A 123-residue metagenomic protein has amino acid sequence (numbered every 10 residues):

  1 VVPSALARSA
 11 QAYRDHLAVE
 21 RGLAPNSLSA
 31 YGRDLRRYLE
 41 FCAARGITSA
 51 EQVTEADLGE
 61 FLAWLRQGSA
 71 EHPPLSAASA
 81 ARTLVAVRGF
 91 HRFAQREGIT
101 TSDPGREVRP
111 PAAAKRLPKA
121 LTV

Functional and structural regions predicted by a protein language model:
V1-R8: Short, low-complexity, intrinsically disordered N-terminal peptides in bacterial proteins
Q11-N26, G32, R36-P118: N-terminal core-binding DNA-recognition domain of tyrosine recombinases/integrases
T122: Conserved segment of winged-helix/HTH DNA-binding domains
